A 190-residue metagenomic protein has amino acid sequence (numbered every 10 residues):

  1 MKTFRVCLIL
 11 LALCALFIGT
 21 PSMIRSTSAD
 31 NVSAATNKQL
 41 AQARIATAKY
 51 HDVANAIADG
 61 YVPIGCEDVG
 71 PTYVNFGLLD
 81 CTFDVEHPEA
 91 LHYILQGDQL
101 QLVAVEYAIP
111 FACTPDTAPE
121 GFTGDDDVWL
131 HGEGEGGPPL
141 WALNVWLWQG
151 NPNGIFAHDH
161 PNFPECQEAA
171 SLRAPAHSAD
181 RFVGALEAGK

Functional and structural regions predicted by a protein language model:
M1, G19-S22: Membrane-interface helical sensory segment of bacterial ECF anti-sigma factor regulators
M1-L8: Bacterial N-terminal signal peptides that target proteins for export
I9-G19: Bacterial N-terminal signal peptides
L16, I24-T27: Cleavable N-terminal signal peptides
T27-K190: Primary mode marks residue(s) on the alpha4-beta5-alpha5 output face of response regulator receiver
